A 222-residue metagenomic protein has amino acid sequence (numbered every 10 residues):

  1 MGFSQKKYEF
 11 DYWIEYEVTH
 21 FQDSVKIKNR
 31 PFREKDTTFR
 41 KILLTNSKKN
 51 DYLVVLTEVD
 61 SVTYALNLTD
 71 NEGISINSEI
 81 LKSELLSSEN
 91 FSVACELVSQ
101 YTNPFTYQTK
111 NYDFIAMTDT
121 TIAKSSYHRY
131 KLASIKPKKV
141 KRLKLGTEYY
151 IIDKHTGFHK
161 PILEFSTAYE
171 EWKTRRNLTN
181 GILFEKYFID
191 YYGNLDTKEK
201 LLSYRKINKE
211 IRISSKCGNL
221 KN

Functional and structural regions predicted by a protein language model:
G2-K6: Sec/Tat signal peptide C-region and signal peptidase I cleavage site
K7-N222: Extended soluble regions of mature proteins
